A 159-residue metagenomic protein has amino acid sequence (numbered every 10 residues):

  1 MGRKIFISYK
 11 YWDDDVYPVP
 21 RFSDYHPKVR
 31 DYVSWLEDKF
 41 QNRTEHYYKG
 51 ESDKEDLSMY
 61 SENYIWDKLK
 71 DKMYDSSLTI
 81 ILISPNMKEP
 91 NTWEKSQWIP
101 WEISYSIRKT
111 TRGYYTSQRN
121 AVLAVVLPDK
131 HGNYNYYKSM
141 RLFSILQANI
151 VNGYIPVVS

Functional and structural regions predicted by a protein language model:
M1-L78, S117: Conserved N-terminal substructure of TIR/SEFIR domains
R3-Y17, V126-S159: C-terminal interaction surface of TIR/SEFIR-family domains
F6, I80-I81, L123-A124: Structural recognition of the beta-strand scaffold that forms the well-ordered cores of secreted hydrolase catalytic
D14-P27, E89-Q97, N135-S139: Short, flexible/disordered intra-domain loops and linkers
V29-K39, I99-E102, V122-K130: Extended, compositionally biased low-complexity polar/Lys-Gly-rich tracts and adjacent boundary/linker regions are
D75-M87: Glycine-rich, often proline-containing surface loops adjacent to acidic residues and nearby aromatics that form
P85-N86, T110, T116-N133: Short beta-alpha junction loops
N86-R112: Conserved TIR/SEFIR loop-to-helix hotspot centered on a Trp-containing motif with a nearby acidic residue
